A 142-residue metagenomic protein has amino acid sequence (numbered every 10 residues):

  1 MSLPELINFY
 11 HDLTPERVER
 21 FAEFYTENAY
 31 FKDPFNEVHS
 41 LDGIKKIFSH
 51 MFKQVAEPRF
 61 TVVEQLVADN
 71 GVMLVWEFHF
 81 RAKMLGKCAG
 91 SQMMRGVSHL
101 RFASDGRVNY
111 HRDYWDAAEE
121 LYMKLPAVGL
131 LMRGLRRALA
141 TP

Functional and structural regions predicted by a protein language model:
M1-E19, E23, T141-P142: Short, low-complexity N-terminal intrinsically disordered segments enriched in polar/charged residues
S2-E5, R17, I44, R107 (+1 more regions): Alpha-helical structural motif
L3, E19-G71: A solvent-exposed, acidic/Ser-Thr-rich amphipathic alpha-helical stretch
E5-D12, P34, V62, G96-V97: Short, charged low-complexity linear motifs
L6, Y10, Y25, F48 (+2 more regions): Hydrophobic alpha-helical core bundles mediating ligand binding, dimerization, or RNAP-core interactions
F9-D12, I47, K124, A138: Residues that form generic nucleotide/phosphate-binding pockets
K53-R59, V63-P142: A beta-strand edge to alpha-helix "cap/lid" segment located at domain peripheries
